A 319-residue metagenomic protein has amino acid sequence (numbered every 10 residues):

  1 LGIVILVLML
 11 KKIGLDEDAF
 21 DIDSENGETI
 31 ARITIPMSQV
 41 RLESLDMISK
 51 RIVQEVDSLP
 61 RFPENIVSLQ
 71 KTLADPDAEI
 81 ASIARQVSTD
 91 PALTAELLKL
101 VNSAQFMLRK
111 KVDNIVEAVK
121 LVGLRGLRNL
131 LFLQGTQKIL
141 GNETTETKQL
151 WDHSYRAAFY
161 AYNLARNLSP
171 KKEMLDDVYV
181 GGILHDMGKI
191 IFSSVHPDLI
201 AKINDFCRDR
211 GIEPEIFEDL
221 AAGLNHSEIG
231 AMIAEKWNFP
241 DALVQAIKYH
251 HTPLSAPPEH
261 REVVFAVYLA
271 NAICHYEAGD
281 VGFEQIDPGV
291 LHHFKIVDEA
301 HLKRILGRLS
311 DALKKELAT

Functional and structural regions predicted by a protein language model:
L1-V4: Glycine-rich/acidic phosphate-handling loop/turn and adjacent ATP-lid/helix of nucleotide-binding kinase/ATPase domains
G14-D23: Glycine-rich ATP-binding loops of the HATPase_c
S24-R32: Glycine-rich nucleotide-binding loop
I33-L42: C-terminal beta-strand of the catalytic ATP-binding
R41-M187, I191-L199, I212-E284: Conserved alpha-helical "signature site" that marks functionally important helical segments or helix/loop junctions
M47-R51, V56-D57, G289-T319: Terminal helices and disordered tails flanking the catalytic cores of nucleotide-processing hydrolases
L199-F206: A Zn2+-metalloprotease active-site environment signal
